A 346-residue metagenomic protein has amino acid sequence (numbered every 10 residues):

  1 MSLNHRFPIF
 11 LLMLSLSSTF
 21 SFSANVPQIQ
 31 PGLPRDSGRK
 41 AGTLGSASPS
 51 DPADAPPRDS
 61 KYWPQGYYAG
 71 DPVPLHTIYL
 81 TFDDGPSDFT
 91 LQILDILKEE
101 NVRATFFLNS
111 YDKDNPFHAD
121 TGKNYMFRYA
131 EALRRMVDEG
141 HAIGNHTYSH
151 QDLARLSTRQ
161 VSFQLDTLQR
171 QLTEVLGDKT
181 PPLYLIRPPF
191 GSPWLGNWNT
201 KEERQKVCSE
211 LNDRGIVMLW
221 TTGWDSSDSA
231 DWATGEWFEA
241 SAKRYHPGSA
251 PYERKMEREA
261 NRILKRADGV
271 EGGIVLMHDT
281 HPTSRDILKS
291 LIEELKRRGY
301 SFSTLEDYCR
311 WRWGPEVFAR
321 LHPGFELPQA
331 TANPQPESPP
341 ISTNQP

Functional and structural regions predicted by a protein language model:
M1-I9: Bacterial N-terminal signal peptides that target proteins for export
I9-T19: Bacterial N-terminal signal peptides
S21-A24: Boundary at the C-terminal end of the N-terminal hydrophobic targeting segment
V26-S46, Q92: Non-catalytic accessory regions flanking glycosidase/transglycosidase catalytic cores in CAZymes
G42-P188, E294, R310: Active-site beta->alpha N-cap acidic-glycine motif
P49-S50, R58, Y62-Q65, A69-P72 (+2 more regions): C-terminal domain-boundary segment and adjacent tail
T77-L80, P116-H118, V275-H278, L327 (+1 more regions): A short, structure-level motif marking secondary-structure boundaries and short turns
S149-K296, S301, D307-Y308, V317: Catalytic domains of cell-wall/extracellular-matrix polysaccharide-remodeling enzymes, centered on de-N-acetylation
